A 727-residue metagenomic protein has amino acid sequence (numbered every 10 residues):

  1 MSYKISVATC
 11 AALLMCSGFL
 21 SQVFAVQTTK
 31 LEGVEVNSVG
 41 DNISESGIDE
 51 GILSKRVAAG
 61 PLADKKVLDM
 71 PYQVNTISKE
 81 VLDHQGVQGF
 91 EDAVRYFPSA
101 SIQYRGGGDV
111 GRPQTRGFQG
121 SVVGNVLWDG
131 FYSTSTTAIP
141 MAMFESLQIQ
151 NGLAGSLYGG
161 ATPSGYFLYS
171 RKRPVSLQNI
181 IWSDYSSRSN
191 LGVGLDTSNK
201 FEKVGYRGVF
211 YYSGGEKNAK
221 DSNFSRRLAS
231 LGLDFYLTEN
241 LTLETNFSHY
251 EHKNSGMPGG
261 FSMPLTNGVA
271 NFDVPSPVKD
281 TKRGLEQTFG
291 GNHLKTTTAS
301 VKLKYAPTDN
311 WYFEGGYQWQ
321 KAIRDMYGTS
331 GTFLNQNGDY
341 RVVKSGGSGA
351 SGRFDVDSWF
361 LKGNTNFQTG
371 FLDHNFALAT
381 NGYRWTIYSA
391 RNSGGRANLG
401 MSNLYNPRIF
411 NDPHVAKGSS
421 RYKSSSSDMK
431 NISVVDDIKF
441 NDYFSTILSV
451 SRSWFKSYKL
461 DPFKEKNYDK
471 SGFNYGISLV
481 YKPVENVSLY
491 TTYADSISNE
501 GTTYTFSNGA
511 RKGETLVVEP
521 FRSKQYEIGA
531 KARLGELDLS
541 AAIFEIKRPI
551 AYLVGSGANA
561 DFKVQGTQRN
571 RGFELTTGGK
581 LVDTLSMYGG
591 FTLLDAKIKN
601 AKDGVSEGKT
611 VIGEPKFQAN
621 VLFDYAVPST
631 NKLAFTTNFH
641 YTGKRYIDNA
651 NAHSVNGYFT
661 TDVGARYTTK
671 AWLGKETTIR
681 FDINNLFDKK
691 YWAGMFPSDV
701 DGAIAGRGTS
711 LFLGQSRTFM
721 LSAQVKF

Functional and structural regions predicted by a protein language model:
C10, G352, F376, Y526 (+1 more regions): Conserved C-terminal beta-signal and adjacent last beta-strands/turns of outer-membrane beta-barrel proteins
E32-L177, S496, I528: Acidic, small-polar-rich N-terminal luminal/periplasmic segments of exported/outer-membrane proteins
M143-E145, S156-A229, L237-L241, T297 (+1 more regions): Outer-membrane beta-barrel translocator/receptor signature
S213, K217, S230-Y236, N240-A306 (+4 more regions): Acidic/polar loop-and-plug regions of large Gram-negative outer-membrane beta-barrel proteins
D234-T238, F354, T369, D373-W385 (+4 more regions): Structural signature of Gram-negative outer-membrane beta-barrels, strongest in the C-terminal barrel of TonB-dependent
K253-L265, R384-S389, K456, V480-E527 (+5 more regions): Surface-exposed extracellular loop regions of Gram-negative outer-membrane beta-barrel proteins, predominantly
K302-Q318, A322-G328, L489-Y490, E519-D583 (+2 more regions): Membrane-embedded beta-barrel scaffold of Gram-negative outer-membrane proteins
D442-Y443, E545-K547, V564-N649, Q724: Gram-negative outer-membrane beta-barrel transporters
